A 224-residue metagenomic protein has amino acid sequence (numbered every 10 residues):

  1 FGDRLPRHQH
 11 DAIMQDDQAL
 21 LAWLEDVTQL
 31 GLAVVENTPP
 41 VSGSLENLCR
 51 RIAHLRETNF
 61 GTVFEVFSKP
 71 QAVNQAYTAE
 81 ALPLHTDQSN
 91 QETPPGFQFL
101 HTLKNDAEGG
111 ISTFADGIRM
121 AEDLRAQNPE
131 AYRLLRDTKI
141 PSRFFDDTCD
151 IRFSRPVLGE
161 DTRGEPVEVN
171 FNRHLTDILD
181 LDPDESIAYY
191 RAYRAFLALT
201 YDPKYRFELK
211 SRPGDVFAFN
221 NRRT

Functional and structural regions predicted by a protein language model:
G2-A218, R222-T224: Active-site environment of non-heme Fe oxygenases that use a 2-His-1-carboxylate facial triad
